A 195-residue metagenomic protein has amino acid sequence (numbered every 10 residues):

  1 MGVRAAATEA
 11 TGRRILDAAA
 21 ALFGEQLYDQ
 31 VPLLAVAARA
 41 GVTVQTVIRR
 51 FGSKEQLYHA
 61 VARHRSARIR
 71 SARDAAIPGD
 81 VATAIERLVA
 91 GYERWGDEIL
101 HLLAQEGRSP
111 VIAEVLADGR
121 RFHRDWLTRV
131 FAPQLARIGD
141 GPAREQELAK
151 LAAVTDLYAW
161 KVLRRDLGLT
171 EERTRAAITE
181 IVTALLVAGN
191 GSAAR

Functional and structural regions predicted by a protein language model:
M1-Q45, R49-Q56: Basic, helix-initiating cap at the start of DNA-binding domains
A21, E25, Q56-R87: Amphipathic alpha-helical linker/stalk segments
R50-F51, A60, A177: Residues in the recognition helix of alpha-helical DNA-binding motifs
F51, A104-S109, V154: Short helix-capping/turn signature of helix-turn-helix
R70, L100-L103: Short, hydrophobic secondary-structure boundary micro-motifs
E86, A90, R94-D97, V111-A149 (+2 more regions): Amphipathic alpha-helical packing segments from all-alpha helical-bundle domains
